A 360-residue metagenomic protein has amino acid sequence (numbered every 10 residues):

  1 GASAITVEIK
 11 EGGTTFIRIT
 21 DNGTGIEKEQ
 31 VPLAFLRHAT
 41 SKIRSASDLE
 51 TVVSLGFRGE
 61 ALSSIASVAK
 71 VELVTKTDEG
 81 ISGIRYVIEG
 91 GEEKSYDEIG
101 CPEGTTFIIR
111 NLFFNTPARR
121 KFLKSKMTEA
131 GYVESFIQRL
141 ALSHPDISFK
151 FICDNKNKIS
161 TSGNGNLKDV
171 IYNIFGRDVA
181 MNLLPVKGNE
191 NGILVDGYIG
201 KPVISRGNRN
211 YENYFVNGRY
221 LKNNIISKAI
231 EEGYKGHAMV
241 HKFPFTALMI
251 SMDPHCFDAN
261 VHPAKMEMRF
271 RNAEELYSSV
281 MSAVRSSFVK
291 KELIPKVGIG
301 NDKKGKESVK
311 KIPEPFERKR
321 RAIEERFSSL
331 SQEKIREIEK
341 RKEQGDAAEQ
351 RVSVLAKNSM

Functional and structural regions predicted by a protein language model:
G1-T51, S64: Conserved beta-strand-loop-beta-strand hairpin that lines the nucleotide-binding pocket of ATP/GTP-utilizing enzymes
A2, G12-T14, V68, G91 (+4 more regions): A generic structural motif
S3-V7, T15-I17, V71, F149 (+2 more regions): Conserved beta-strand core positions
G12, R58-E60, M252-C256: A short, glycine/Asx- and small/polar-enriched loop/turn that sits immediately N-terminal to a beta-strand
T24, K42, L123, Y220 (+1 more regions): Short strand->helix junction
D48-K222: Glycine/threonine-rich ATP-lid/beta-loop region of ATP-binding domains
V53, G100-C101, H144, K156-M360: Extended, charged low-complexity intrinsically disordered regions
